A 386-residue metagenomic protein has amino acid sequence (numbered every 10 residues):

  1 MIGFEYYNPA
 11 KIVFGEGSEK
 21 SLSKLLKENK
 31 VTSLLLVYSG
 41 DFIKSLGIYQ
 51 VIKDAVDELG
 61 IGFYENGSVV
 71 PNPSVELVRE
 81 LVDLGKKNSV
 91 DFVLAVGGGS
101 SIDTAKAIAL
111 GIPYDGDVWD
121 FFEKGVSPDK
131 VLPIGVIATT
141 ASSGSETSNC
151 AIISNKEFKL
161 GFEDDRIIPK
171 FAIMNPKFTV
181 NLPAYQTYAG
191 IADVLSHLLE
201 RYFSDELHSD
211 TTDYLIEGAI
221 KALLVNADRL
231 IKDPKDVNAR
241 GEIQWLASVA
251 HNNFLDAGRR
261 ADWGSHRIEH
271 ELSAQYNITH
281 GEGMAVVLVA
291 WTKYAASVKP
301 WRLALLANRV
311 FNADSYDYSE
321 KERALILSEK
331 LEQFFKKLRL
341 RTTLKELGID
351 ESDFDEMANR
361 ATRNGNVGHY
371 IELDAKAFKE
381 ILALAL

Functional and structural regions predicted by a protein language model:
M1-F92, L344: ATP/NTP phosphate-donor binding region
V51-I52, L81-V82, S101-D115, T147-S148: Short Gly/Thr/Asp-enriched flexible loops that form oxyanion-binding sites at enzyme active sites
V69-P73, S100, I108-I112, T139-S142 (+2 more regions): Acidic, glycine-rich active-site loops and adjacent beta-strand->loop/helix elements that engage anionic groups
V90-I108, T139-S145, Q275-I278: Glycine/serine-rich anion-binding loops at beta->alpha junctions that coordinate negatively charged ligand groups
P113-H208, L305: A glycine/threonine-rich phosphate-anchoring loop and its flanking beta-alpha core in nucleotide/phosphate-binding
R201, D205-K330: Active-site segments that bind and position negatively charged phosphate/pyrophosphate groups
V310, D314-L386: C-terminal charged capping/lid subdomain of soluble metabolic enzymes
